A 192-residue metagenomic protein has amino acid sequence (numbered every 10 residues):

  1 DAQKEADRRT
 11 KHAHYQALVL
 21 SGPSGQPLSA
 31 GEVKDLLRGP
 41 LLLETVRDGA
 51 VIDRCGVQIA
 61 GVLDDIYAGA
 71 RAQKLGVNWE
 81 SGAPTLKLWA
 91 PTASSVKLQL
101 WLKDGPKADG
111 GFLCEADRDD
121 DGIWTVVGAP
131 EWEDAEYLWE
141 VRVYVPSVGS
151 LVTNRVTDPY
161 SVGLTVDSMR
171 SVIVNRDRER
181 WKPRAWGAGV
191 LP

Functional and structural regions predicted by a protein language model:
A2-S81, A108-G111, D119-P192: The feature marks proteins involved in alpha-glucan
G82-K87: Structural beta-strand segments of beta-rich domains
W89-V96, W132: Short proline/glycine-enriched turn/loop motifs at strand-loop junctions of beta-rich domains
P91, K103, E179-P183: ...captures the hydrophobic TM-helix bundle architecture rather than a specific catalytic motif, and can also fire on
S94, D104, V145: Short loop/turn segments at secondary-structure transitions that flank enzyme active sites
V96-L98, Y137: Short beta-strand elements bearing conserved aromatic residues within extracellular beta-rich modules
Q99-K103, R142: Predominantly extracellular/luminal cell-surface or secreted proteins
E115: Conserved beta-strand positions that form and line the central face of beta-propeller blades
